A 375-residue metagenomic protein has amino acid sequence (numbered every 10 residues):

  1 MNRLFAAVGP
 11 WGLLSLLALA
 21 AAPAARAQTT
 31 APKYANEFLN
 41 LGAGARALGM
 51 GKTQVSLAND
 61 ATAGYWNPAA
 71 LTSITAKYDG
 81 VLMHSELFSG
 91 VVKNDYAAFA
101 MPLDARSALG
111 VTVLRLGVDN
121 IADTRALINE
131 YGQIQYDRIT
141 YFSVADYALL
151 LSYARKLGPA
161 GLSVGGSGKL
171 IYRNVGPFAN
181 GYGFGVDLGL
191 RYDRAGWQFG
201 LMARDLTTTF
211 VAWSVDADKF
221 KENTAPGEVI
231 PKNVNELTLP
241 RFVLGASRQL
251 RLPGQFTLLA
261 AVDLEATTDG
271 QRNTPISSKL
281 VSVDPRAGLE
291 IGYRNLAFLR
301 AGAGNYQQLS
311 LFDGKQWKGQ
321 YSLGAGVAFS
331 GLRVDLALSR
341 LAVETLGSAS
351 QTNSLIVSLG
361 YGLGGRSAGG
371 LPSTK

Functional and structural regions predicted by a protein language model:
M1-A6: Positively charged n-region of N-terminal signal peptides that target proteins for export
G9-A20: Bacterial N-terminal signal peptides
A22-A27: Sec/Tat signal peptide C-region and signal peptidase I cleavage site
Q28-K375: Subset of outer-membrane beta-barrel
